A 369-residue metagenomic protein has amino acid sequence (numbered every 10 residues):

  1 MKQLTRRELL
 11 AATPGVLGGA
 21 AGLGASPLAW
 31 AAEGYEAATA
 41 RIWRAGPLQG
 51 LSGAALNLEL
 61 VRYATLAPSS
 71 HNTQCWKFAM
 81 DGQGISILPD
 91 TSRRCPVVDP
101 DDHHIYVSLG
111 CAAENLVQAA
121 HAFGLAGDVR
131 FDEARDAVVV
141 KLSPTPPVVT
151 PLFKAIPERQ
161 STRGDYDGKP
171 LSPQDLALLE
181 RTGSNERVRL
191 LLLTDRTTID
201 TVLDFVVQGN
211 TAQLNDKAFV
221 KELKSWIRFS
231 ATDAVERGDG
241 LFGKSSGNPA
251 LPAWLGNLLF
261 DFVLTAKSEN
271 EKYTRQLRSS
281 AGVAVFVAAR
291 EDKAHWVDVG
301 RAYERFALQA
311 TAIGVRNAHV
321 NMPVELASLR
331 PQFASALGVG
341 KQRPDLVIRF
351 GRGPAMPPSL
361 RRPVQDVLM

Functional and structural regions predicted by a protein language model:
K2-M369: Acidic, surface-exposed loops and disordered segments
